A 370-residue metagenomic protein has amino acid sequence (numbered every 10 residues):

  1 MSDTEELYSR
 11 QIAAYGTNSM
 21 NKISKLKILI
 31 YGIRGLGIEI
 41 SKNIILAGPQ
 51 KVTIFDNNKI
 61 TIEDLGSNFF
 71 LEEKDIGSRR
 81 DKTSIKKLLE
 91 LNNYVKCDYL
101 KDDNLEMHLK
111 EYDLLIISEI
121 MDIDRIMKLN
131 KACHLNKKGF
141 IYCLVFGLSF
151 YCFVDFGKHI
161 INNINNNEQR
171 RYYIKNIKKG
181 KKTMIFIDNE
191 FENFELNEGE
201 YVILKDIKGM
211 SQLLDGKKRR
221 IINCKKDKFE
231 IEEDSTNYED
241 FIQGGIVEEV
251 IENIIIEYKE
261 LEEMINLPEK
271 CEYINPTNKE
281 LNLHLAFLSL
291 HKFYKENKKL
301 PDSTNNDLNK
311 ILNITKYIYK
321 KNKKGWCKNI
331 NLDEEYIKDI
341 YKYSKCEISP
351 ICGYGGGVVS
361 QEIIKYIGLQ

Functional and structural regions predicted by a protein language model:
M1-Q370: Adenine nucleotide-associated cytosolic modules
